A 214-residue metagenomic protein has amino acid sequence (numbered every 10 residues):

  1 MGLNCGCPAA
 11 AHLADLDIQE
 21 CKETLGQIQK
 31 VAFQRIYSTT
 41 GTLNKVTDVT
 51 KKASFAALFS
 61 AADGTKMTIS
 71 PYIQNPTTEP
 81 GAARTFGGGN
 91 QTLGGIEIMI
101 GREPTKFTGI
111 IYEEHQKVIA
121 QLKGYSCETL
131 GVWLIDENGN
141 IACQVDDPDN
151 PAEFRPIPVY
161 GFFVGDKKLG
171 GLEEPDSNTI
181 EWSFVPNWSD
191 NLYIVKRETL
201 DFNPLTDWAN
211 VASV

Functional and structural regions predicted by a protein language model:
G2-T108, I157-S177: Solvent-exposed edge beta-strands and adjacent loop segments that serve as assembly or binding interfaces
N4, N44, N75, N90 (+7 more regions): Detector for Asparagine
A57-S60, A120, E137-N140, D146-N150 (+3 more regions): Polar/charged alpha-helical tracts
E79-E153: Structured, beta-strand-rich domain cores that present glycine/charged loop surfaces used to bind extended ligands
E153-V214: Mixed-charge, glycine-accented linear interaction segment located at domain edges/termini
